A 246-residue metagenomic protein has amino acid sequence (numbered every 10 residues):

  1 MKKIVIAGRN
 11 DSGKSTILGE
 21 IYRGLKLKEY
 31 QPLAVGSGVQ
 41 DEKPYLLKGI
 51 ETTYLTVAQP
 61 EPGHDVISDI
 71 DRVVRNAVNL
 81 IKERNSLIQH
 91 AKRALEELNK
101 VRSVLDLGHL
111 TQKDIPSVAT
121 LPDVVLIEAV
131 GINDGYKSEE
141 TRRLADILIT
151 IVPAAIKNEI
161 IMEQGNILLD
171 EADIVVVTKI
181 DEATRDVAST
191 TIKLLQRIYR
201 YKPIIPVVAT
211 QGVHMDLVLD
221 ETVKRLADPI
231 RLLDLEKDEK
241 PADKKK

Functional and structural regions predicted by a protein language model:
N10: The conserved Walker
K14: Conserved lysine of the Walker
I17: Hydrophobic positions on the alpha1 helix immediately C-terminal to the Walker A/P-loop
I21-A77: N-terminal phosphate/diphosphate-binding loop that engages ATP/GTP or pyrophosphate donors across diverse enzyme folds
Y54-G63, T120-G135: Switch II (G3) loop of P-loop NTPases
V130-D134, L144-M162, D181-R185: Conserved Switch II/interswitch segment of TRAFAC-class P-loop GTPases
A183-L232: Canonical P-loop GTPase G-domain recognition
